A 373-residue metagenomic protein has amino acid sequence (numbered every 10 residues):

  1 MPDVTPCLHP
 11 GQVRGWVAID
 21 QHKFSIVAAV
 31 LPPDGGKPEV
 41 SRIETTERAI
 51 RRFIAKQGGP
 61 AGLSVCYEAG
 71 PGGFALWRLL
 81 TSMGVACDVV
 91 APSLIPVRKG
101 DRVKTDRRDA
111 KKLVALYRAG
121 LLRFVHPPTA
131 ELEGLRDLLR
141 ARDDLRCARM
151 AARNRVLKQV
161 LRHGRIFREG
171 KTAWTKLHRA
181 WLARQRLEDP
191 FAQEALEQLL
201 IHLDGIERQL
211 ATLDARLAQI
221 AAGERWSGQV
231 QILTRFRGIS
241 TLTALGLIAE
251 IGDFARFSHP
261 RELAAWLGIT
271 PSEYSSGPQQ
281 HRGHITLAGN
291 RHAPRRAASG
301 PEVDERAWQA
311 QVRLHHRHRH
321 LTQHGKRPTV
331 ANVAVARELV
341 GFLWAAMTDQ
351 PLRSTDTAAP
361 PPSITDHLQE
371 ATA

Functional and structural regions predicted by a protein language model:
M1-A373: A detector of single, family-specific signature residues that are central to catalytic or substrate-handling motifs
